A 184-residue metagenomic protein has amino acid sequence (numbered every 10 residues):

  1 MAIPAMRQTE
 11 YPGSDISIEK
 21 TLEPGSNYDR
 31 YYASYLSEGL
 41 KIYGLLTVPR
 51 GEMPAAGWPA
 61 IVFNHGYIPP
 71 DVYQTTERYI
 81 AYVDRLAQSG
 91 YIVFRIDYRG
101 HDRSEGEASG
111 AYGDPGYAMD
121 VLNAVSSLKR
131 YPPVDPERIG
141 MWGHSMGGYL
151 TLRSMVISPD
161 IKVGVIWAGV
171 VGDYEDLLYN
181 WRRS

Functional and structural regions predicted by a protein language model:
T9-A56: N-terminal cap/lid segment of alpha/beta-hydrolase-fold proteins
E38, S89, Y131, I157: Conserved dinucleotide-binding and phosphotransfer motif residues
M53-W58, F63-E105, D173-Y174: Short substrate-entry loop that stabilizes the transition state in hydrolases
A111-P132: Alpha/beta-hydrolase active-site loop
V134-H144: Alpha/beta-hydrolase fold nucleophile elbow
G143-R153: Glycine-rich nucleophile elbow surrounding the catalytic serine of serine-hydrolase chemistry
L152-S184: Hydrolase active-site cap/lid region
